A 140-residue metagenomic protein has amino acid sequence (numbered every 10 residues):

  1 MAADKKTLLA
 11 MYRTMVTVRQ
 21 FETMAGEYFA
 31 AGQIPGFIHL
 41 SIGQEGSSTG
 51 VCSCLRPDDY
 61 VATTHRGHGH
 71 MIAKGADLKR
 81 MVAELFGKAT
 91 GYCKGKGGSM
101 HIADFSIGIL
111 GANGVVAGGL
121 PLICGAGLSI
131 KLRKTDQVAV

Functional and structural regions predicted by a protein language model:
M1-A10: Charged, compositionally biased N-terminal leader segments and the immediate start of the first structured element
V18-F21: Alpha-helical transmembrane segments of polytopic integral membrane proteins, especially the permease/helical cores
T23-G26, A31-V140: Cofactor-binding active-site loop characterized by glycine-rich and histidine/acidic residues
